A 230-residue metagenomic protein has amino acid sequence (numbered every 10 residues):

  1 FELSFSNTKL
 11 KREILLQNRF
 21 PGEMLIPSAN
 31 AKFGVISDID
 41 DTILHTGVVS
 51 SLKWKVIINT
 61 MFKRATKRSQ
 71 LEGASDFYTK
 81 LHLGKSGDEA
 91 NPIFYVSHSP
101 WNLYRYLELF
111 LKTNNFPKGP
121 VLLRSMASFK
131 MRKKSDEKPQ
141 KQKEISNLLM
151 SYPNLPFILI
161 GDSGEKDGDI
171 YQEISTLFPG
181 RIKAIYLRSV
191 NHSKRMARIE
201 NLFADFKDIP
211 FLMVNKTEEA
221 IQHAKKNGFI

Functional and structural regions predicted by a protein language model:
F1-S37, H223-I230: Non-catalytic pre-domain segments flanking phosphatase-related domains
L10, H82-D88, S175-P179: Alpha-helix termini
N18-S135: Alpha-helical substrate-recognition element adjacent to the catalytic core
S99-I230: C-terminal cap/substrate-recognition subdomain and adjoining C-terminal extension of metal-dependent phosphatase-like
